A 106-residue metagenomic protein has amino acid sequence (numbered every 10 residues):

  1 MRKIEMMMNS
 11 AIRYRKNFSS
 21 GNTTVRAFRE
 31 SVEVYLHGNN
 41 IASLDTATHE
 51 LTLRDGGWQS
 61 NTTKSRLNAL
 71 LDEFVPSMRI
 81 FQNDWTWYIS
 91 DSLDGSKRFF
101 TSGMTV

Functional and structural regions predicted by a protein language model:
M1-V106: Terminal leader/tail segments of proteins
